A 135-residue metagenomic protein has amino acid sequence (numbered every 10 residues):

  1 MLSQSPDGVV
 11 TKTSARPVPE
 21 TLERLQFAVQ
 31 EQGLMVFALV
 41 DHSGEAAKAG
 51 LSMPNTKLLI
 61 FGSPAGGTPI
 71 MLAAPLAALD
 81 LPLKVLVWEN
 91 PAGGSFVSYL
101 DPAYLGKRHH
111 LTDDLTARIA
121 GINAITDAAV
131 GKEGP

Functional and structural regions predicted by a protein language model:
M1-G33, G131, P135: Terminal, regulation- and interaction-focused segments at domain boundaries
G8, N55-K57, G93-S95: A generic secondary-structure signal marking the coil-to-beta-strand transition
T21, L25, H42, G66-G67 (+1 more regions): Amphipathic alpha-helical interface surfaces
Q30-Q32, F37-V87: Compact, glycine-rich, soluble single-domain proteins
D80-A92, V130-P135: Short secondary-structure transition/capping segments
K84-T112: Beta-strand/loop substructures that line and gate deep hydrophobic ligand-binding cavities in soluble
K107-P135: Well-ordered alpha/beta subsegment
